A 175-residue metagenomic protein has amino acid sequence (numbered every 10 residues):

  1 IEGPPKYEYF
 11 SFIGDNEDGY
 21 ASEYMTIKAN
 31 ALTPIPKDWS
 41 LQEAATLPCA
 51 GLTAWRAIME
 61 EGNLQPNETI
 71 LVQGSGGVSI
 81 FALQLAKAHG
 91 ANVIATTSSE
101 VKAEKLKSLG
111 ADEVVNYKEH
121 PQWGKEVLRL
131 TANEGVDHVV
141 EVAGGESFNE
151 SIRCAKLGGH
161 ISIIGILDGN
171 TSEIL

Functional and structural regions predicted by a protein language model:
I1-T33: Glycine-rich phosphate/adenylate-binding loop and adjacent beta-alpha elements of nucleotide- or dinucleotide-binding
D15-A21, K37-E60, Q73-F81: A glycine-rich, Thr/Ser-enriched phosphate-binding loop motif common to dinucleotide/cofactor-binding enzymes
D38-S40, N63-T69, N133-E134: Short helix-loop-beta connector
Q65, A155-K156: Helix-to-beta-strand junctions that scaffold the AdoMet/dcAdoMet cofactor pocket in Class I SAM-dependent enzymes
T69-V72, K87-E150: Adenosine-nucleotide cofactor-binding segment
A143, G165-L167: Short strand-turn motif at the edge of the Rossmann-like AdoMet-binding core
G159-H160: Glycine-centered, small-residue-biased loops immediately flanking beta-strands in adenine/cofactor-binding cores
L167-L175: Rossmann-fold NAD(P)-binding glycine/threonine-rich loop
